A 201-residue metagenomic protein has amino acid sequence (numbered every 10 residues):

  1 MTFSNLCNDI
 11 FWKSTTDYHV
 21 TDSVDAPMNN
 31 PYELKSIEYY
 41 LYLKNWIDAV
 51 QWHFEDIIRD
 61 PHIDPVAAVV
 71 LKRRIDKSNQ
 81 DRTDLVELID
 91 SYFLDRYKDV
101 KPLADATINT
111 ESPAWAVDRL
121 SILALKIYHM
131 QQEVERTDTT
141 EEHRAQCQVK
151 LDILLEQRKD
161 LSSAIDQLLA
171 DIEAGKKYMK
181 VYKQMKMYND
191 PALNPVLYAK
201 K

Functional and structural regions predicted by a protein language model:
M1-K201: Anionic, Ser/Thr-rich low-complexity intrinsically disordered regions
